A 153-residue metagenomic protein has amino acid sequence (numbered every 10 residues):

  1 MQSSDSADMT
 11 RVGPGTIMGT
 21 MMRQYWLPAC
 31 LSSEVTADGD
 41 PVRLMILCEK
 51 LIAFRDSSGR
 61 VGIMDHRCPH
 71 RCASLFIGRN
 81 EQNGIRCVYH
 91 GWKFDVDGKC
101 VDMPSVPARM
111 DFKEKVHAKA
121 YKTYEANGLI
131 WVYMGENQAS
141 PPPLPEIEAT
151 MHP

Functional and structural regions predicted by a protein language model:
M1-V61, D95-P153: Rieske [2Fe-2S] iron-sulfur-binding subdomain
I17, L75-F76: Short, flexible, glycine/charge-rich loop motifs used to bind or transfer phosphoryl groups or to couple energy/partner
I17-M18, G84-R86: Alpha-helical protein-protein interaction elements
C68, C87: Short cysteine-rich clusters marking metal-coordination/redox-active sites
I77-N83, M110-K115: Short linker/helix segments within small regulatory modules
